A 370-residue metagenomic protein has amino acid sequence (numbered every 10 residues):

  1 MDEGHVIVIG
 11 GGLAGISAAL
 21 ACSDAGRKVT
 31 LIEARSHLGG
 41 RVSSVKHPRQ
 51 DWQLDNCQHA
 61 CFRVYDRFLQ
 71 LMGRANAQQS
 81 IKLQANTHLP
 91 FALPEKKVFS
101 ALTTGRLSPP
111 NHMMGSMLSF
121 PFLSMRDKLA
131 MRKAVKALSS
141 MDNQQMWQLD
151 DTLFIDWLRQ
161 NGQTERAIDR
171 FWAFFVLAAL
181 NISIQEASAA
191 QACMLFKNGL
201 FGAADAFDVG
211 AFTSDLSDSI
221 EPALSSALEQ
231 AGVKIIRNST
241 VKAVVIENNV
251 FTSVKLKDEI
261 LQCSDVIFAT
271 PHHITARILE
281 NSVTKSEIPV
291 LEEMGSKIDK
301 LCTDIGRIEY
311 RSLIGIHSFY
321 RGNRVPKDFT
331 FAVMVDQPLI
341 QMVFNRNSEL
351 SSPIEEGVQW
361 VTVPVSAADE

Functional and structural regions predicted by a protein language model:
G4-L31: N-terminal Rossmann-like FAD-binding beta1-loop-alpha1 element of flavoenzymes
G10, A85, R237-S239: Short loop/edge segments at beta-strand edges and connector loops that shape dinucleotide/nucleotide cofactor-binding
A14, H37, H273: Conserved Rossmann-like nucleotide-cofactor binding loop
S23-P48: Glycine-rich FAD pyrophosphate-binding loop
H37, V45, R49-L83, N143: Conserved FAD-binding subdomain of flavin-dependent enzymes
F68-L69, G73-R74, Q78-A189: Mobile amphipathic helical/loop "lid" adjacent to a hydrophobic cofactor/ligand pocket
T87, T240-E370: Mid-domain catalytic core of redox enzymes that form a hydrophobic substrate pocket/lid adjacent to a catalytic redox
M194-K257, L261, D265, A269: Helical element adjacent to the flavin cofactor pocket in flavoenzyme catalytic cores
